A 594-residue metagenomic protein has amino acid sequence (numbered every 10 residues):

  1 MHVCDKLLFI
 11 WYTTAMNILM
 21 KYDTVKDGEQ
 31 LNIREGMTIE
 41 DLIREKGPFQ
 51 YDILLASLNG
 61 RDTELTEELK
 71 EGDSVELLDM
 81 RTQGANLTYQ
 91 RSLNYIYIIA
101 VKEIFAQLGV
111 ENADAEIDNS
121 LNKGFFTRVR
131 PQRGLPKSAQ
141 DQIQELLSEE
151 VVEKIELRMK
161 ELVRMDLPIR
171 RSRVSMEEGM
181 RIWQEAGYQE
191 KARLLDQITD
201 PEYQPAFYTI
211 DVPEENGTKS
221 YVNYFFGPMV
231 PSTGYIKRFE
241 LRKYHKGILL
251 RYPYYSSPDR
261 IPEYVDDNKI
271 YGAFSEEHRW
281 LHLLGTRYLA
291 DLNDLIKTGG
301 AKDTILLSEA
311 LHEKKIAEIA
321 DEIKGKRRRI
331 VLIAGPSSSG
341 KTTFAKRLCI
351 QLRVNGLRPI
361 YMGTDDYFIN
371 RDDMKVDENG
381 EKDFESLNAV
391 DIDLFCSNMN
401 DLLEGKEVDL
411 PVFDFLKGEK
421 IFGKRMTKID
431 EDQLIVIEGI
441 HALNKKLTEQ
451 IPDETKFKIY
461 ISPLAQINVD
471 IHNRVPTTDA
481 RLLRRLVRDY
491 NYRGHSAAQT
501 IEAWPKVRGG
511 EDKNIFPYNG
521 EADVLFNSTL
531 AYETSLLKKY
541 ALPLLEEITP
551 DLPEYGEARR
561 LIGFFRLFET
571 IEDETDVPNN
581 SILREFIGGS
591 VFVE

Functional and structural regions predicted by a protein language model:
F9-N94, I99, A106-L121, Q132 (+1 more regions): Ubiquitin-like/PB1-type beta-grasp interaction modules and other compact soluble beta-rich domains
E67-K70, S74-T88, A100, L108-L121 (+2 more regions): Auxiliary tRNA-acceptor-end handling modules of aminoacyl-tRNA synthetases
R327, T448-E594: Conserved NTP phosphate-binding and transfer environment spanning the P-loop NTPase/kinase superfamily
V331-I333: Hydrophobic anchor at the beta1->P-loop junction of P-loop NTPases
K341: Conserved lysine of the Walker
F344, L348: Hydrophobic positions on the alpha1 helix immediately C-terminal to the Walker A/P-loop
V354-D372: Short beta-strand-centered segment that lines the nucleotide-binding/catalytic pocket of NTP-utilizing
D373-L416: Conserved nucleotide-sensing/catalytic segment adjacent to the nucleotide-binding pocket in NTP-handling enzymes
